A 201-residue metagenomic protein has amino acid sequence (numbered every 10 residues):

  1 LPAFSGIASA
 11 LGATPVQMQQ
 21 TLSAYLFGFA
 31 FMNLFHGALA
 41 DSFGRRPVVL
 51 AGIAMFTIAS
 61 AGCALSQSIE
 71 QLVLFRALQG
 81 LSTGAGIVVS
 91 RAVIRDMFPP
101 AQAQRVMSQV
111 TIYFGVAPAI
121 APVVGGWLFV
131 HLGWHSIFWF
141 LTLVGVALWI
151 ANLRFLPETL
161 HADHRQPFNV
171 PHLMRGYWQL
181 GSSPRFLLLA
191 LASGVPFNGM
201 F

Functional and structural regions predicted by a protein language model:
L1, R185-G199: Pair of pore-lining "gating" transmembrane helices in MFS-fold secondary transporters
A3-F31: Extracellular/periplasmic helix-loop-helix junction of adjacent transmembrane segments in MFS-like secondary
I7-A8, L39-A40, W127-L132: Interfacial helix-cap and linker-helix signal at transmembrane-aqueous boundaries of multi-pass secondary transporters
F31-E70: Conserved MFS/SLC helix-loop-helix module at the cytosolic interface between two early adjacent transmembrane helices
E70-R76, L188-L189: Short hydrophobic/alpha-helical segments at membrane-entry points of transmembrane helices in Major Facilitator
Q71, S108-R154: Helix-loop-helix hairpin linking two adjacent transmembrane segments in secondary transporters
F75-F114: Cytoplasmic helix-loop-helix junction between adjacent transmembrane helices in 12-TM secondary transporters
L160-L189: Juxtamembrane intracellular "pre-TM" segments in multi-pass secondary transporters
